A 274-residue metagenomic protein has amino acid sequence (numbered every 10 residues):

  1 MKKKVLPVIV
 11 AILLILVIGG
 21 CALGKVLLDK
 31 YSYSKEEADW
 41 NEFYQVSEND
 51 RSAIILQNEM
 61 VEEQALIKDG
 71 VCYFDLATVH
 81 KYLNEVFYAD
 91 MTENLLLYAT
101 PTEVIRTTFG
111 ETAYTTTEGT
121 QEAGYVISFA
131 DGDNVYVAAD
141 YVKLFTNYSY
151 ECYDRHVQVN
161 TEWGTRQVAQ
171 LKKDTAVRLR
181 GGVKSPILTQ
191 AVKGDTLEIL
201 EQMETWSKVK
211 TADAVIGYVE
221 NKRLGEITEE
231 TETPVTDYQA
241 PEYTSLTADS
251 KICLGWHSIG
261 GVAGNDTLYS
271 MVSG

Functional and structural regions predicted by a protein language model:
K4-I9, G19-M203, R223-A248: Primary recognition of N-terminal secretory signal peptides and signal-anchoring hydrophobic helices
L14-I18: Hydrophobic core
V168-Q170, T236-G274: Transmembrane beta-strand segments of Gram-negative outer membrane beta-barrel proteins
E204-K208: Short aromatic-glycine-enriched beta-strand elements
V209-K222: Short, compositionally biased
